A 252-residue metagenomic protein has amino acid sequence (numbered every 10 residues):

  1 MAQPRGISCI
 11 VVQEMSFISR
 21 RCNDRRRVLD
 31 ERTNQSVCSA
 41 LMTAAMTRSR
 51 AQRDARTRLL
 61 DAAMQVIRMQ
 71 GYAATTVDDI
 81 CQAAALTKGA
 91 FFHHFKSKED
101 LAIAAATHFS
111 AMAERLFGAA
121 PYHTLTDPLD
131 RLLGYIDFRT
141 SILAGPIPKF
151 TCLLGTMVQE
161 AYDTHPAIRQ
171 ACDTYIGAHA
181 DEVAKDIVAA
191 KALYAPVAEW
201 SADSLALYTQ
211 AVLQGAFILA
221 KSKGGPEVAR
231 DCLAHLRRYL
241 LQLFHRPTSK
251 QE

Functional and structural regions predicted by a protein language model:
M1-D54, K191-Y194, R246-E252: N-terminal intrinsically disordered/low-complexity leader segments
A55-A63, I80, A105-A113, V183: Generic hydrophobic, amphipathic alpha-helix propensity
R58, Q65-D100, A104: Helix-turn-helix
F95, T156-T164: Short helix-capping/turn signature of helix-turn-helix
A104, G118-T151, A202-T209: Hydrophobic alpha-helical connector segments
E114, D130-G134, P148-K149, P166-A192 (+3 more regions): Amphipathic alpha-helical packing segments from all-alpha helical-bundle domains
I142, A189, Q210-E227, Y239-T248: Amphipathic C-terminal alpha-helical segment
F150, G155, W200-L219, H235-Y239: Hydrophobic alpha-helical segments that form the core of small-molecule binding pockets and/or dimer interfaces
